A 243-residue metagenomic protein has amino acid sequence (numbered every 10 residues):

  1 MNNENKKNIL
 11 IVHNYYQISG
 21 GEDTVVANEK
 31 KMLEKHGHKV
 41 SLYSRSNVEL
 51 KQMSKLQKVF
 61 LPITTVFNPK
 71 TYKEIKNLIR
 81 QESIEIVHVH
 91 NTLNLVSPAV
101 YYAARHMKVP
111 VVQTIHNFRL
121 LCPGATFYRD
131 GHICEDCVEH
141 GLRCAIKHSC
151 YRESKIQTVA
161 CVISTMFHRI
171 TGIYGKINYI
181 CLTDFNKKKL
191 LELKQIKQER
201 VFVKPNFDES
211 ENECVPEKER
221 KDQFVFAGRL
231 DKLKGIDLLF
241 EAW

Functional and structural regions predicted by a protein language model:
M1-S46, R80-E82, V100, H106-P110 (+1 more regions): N-terminal subdomain of nucleotide-sugar transferases
I11, K76-V96, P110-R119: Short N-terminal targeting/anchoring amphipathic segment
R45-K76, V89-N91, H148-A160: A short, charged, and often flexible helix/loop element on the N-terminal side of the glycosyltransferase catalytic
P62-I86, L95-Y102, V162-R169: An amphipathic, basic-hydrophobic alpha-helix
H106, C134-Y179: Membrane-proximal helix-turn-helix segments that form the acceptor-binding/catalytic region of lipid-linked
Q113, G175-D184: A short beta-strand/loop micro-motif in the catalytic core of glycosyltransferases that engages the nucleotide-sugar
I180, N206, P216-K234, F240-W243: Conserved donor-binding/catalytic core segment of Leloir-type glycosyltransferases
F185, F207: Carbohydrate-associated surface elements
